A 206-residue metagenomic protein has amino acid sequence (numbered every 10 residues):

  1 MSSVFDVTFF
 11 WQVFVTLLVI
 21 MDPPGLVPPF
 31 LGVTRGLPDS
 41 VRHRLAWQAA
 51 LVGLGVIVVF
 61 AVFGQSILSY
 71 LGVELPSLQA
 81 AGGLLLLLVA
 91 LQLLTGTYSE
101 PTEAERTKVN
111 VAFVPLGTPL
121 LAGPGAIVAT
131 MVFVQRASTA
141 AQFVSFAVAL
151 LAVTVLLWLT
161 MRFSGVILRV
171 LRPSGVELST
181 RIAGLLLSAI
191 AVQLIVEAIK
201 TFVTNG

Functional and structural regions predicted by a protein language model:
M1-I20, G96-G117: Small-residue-enriched transmembrane helix starts and helix-helix packing motifs in multi-pass inner-membrane proteins
F9-L26, L75-L86, V144-L157: Structural signature of hydrophobic alpha-helical transmembrane segments
F9-V56, A61: Juxtamembrane transmembrane-helix termini in multi-pass membrane transport proteins
V15-L18, V27-T34, V114-P119, A126-R136: Generic transmembrane alpha-helix signature in multi-pass membrane proteins, especially transporters/channels
P38-L51, T139-L151, E177: Membrane-interface alpha-helices at helix entry/exit sites of multi-pass transporters
W47-L93: Membrane helix-loop-helix hairpins that form the core translocation module of multi-pass transporters
V58-F63, L121-F133, L187-T201: Hydrophobic alpha-helical transmembrane segments in multi-pass integral membrane proteins
L85-R106, I190-T201: Transmembrane helix exit motif
